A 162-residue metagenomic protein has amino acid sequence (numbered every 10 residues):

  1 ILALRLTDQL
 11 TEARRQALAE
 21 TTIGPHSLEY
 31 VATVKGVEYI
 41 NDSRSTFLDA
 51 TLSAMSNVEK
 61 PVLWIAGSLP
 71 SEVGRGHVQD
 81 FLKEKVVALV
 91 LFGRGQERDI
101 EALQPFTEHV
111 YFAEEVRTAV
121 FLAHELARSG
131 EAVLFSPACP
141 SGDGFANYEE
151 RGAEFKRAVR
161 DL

Functional and structural regions predicted by a protein language model:
I1-V86: Nucleotide phosphate-binding/pyrophosphate-handling subdomain across enzymes that bind or process nucleotide phosphates
G76-E131: C-terminal helical cap/extension that packs against the catalytic core of soluble nucleotide-cofactor enzymes
R98, C139-D143: Short glycine-rich, flexible loops that bind phosphorylated cofactors or substrates
L134-A138: Short beta-strands and strand-loop turn motifs
K156-L162: Phosphate-binding loop of NTP-binding sites
